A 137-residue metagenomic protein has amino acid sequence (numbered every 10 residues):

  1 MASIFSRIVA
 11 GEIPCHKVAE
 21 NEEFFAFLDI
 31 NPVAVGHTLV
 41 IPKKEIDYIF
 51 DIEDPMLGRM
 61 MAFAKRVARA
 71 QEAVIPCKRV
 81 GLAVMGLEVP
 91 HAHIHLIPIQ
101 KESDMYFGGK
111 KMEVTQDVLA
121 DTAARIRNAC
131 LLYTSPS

Functional and structural regions predicted by a protein language model:
M1-K44: Active-site microenvironments that recognize anionic phosphate/pyrophosphate groups
L39-M61, F107-T115: Short histidine-centered catalytic/ligand-binding loop motif
K43, L87-I99: Histidine-centered catalytic micro-motifs
M56-V74, T122-R125: Long, well-ordered alpha-helical scaffolding segments within enzyme catalytic domains, especially pronounced
I75-L87: A short glycine-rich, hydrophobically flanked beta-strand micro-motif that places a catalytic Asp/Glu for divalent metal
S103-D104: C-terminal structural segments of small proteins and small subunits
E113-C130: Metal-dependent nucleotidyltransferase catalytic core
Y133-S137: Conserved small/polar residues in nucleotide/adenosyl-binding loops
